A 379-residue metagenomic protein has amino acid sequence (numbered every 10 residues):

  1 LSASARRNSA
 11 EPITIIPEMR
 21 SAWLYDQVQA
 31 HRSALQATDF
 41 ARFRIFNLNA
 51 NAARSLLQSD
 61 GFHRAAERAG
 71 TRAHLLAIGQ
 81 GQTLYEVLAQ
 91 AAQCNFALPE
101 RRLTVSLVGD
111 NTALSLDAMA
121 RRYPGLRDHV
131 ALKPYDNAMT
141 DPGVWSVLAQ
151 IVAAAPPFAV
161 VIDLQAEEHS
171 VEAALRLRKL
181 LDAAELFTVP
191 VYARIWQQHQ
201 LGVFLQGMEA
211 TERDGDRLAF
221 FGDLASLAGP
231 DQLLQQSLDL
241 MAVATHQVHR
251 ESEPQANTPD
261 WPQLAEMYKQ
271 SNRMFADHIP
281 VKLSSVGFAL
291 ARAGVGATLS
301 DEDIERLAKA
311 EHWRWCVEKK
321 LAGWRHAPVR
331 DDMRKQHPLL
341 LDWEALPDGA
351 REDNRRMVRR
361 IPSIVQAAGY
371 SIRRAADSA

Functional and structural regions predicted by a protein language model:
L1-W313, D342-E344, G349-A350, S363-Q366 (+2 more regions): Cytosolic regulatory regions of ion transport systems
K319-L321: Extended N-terminal export/anchoring regions of large proteins
A327-P338: Surface-exposed intrinsically disordered loops and tails
R355-R356: A short, charged, amphipathic alpha-helix used as a generic interaction element across diverse proteins
